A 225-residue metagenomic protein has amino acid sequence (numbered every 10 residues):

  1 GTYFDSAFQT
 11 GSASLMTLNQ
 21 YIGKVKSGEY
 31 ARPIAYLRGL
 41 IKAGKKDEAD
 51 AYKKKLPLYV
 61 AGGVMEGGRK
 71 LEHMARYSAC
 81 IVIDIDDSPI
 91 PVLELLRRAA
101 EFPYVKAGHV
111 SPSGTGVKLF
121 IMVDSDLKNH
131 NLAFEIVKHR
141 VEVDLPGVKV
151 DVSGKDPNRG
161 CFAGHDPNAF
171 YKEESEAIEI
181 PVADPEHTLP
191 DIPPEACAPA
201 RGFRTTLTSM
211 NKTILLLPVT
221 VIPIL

Functional and structural regions predicted by a protein language model:
G1, G11, A79, L96-V110 (+1 more regions): Long, charged low-complexity interaction segments
G1-A79, P190-A200, T206, T220: DNA replication initiation on ssDNA origins
S6, L18, I85, V123 (+1 more regions): Residues immediately flanking
G68-H73, L96-P112, G147-V152: Catalytic micro-motifs at enzyme active sites that drive phosphoryl/nucleotidyl and oxygen chemistry
I83, A100, K106-A133, N158-G164: Histidine-centered divalent-metal-coordination microenvironment in nucleic-acid enzymes
D84-V92: Short, surface-exposed ligand-recognition loops at beta-strand->loop->(often short) alpha-helix junctions that present
L95-E101, V123-V148, A169-P193: Helical (often loop-to-helix) elements that flank the catalytic cores of nucleotide-handling enzymes
K149-P167: Acidic carboxylate-rich catalytic motifs and surrounding loops in phosphoryl-/glycosyl-chemistry enzymes
